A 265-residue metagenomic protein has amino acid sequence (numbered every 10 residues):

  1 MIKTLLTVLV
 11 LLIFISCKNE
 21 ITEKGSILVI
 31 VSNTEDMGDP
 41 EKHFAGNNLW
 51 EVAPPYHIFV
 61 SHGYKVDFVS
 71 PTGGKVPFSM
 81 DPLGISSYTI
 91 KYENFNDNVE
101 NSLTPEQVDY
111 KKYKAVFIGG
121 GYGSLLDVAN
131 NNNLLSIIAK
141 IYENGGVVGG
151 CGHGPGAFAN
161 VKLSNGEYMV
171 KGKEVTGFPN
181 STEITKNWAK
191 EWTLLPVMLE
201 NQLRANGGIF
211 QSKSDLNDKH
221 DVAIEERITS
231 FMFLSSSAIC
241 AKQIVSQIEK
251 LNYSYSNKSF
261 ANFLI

Functional and structural regions predicted by a protein language model:
T4-I13: Sec-dependent N-terminal signal peptides
K18-N144, G156-I265: Extended, subdomain-level signal for the structured scaffold at the beginning of enzyme domains
V148: Glycine- and acidic-residue-rich phosphate-binding/metal-coordinating active-site segment common to enzymes that handle
C151-P155: Short, thiol/selenol-centered motifs that function as redox-active sites or metal-ligating centers
